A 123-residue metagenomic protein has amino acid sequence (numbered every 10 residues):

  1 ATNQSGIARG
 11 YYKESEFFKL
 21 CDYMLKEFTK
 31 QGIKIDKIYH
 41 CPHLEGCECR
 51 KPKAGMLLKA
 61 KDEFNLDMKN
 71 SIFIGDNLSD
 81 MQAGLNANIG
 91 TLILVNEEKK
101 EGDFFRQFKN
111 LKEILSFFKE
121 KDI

Functional and structural regions predicted by a protein language model:
T2-N3, N77: A secondary-structure boundary/capping signal
N3-I7, Y39-E45: Short linear capping/connector segments at secondary-structure termini
Q4-F17: A short secondary-structure junction motif
E14-K37, L44-F73, N77-I123: Asp-based, Mg2+/Mn2+-dependent phosphohydrolase catalytic module
